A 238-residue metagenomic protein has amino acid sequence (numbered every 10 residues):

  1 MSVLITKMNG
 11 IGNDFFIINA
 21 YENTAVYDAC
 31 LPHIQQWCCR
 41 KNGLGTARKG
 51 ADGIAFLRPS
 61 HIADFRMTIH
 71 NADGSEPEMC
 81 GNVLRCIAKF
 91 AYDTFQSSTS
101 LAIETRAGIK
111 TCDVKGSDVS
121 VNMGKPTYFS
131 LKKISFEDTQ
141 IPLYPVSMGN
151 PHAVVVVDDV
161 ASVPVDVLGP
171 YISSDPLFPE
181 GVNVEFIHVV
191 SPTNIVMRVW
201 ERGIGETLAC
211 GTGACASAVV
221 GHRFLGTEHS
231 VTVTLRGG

Functional and structural regions predicted by a protein language model:
M1-G116, V154-G238: A glycine-rich beta-to-alpha transition motif near the start of alpha/beta enzyme domains, typified by
N9-I11, T127, M148-H152: Glycine-rich beta-alpha junction loops
S117-G124: Short, solvent-exposed secondary-structure boundary/capping segments
V121, Y144, C210: Beta-strand scaffold of nucleotide-dependent catalytic cores
K125-L143, V167: Active-site glycine-rich loop that binds ribose-phosphate moieties when present
S135-E137, I141-S162: Internal active-site segments that recognize and position negatively charged phosphoryl groups and nucleotide moieties
